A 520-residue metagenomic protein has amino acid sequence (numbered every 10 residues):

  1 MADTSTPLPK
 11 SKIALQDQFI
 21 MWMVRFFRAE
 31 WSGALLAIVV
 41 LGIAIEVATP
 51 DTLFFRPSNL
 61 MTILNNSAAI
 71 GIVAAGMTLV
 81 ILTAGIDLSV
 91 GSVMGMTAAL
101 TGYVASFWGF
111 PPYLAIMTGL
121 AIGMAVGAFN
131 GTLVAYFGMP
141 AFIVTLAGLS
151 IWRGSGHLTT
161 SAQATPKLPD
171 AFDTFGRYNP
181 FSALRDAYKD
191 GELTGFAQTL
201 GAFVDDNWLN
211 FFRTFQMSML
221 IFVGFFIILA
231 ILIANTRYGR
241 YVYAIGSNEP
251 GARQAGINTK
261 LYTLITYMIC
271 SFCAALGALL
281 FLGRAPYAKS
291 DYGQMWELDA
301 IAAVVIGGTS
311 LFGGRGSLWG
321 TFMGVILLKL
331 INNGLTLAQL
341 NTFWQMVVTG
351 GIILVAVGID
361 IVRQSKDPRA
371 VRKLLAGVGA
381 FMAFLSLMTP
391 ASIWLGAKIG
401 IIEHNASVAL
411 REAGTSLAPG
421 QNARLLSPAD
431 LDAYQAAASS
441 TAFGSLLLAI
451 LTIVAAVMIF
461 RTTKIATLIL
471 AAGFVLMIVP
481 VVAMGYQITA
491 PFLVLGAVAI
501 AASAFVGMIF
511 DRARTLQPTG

Functional and structural regions predicted by a protein language model:
A2-I43, A183-R185, S247-P250, Q254-L261 (+2 more regions): Cytosolic-side transmembrane-helix boundaries in multi-pass membrane proteins
D3-I72, W108-L114, E192, F196 (+3 more regions): Membrane-interfacial amphipathic/re-entrant helices at transmembrane-helix boundaries
R25-F26, F142-T236, A285-G293, P368 (+1 more regions): Transmembrane helix-bundle core of multi-pass membrane transporters and related energy-transducing complexes
V39-V47, R56-W108, P112, T132-F142 (+4 more regions): Single transmembrane alpha-helix segments in multi-pass membrane proteins
D51-T62, H157-A164, F211-F212, A230-G239 (+3 more regions): Inter-helical junctions in multi-pass inner-membrane proteins, predominant in energy-converting antiporter-like
G109-S150, M323-G324, V357: Alpha-helical transmembrane segments within multi-pass membrane transporters and channels
F110-P111, A125-N130, Y188, E192 (+3 more regions): Helix-loop-helix "hairpin" substructures at the membrane interface of multi-pass membrane proteins
Y267-M268, A274, R284-T349: Transmembrane alpha-helical segments in multi-pass inner-membrane proteins
